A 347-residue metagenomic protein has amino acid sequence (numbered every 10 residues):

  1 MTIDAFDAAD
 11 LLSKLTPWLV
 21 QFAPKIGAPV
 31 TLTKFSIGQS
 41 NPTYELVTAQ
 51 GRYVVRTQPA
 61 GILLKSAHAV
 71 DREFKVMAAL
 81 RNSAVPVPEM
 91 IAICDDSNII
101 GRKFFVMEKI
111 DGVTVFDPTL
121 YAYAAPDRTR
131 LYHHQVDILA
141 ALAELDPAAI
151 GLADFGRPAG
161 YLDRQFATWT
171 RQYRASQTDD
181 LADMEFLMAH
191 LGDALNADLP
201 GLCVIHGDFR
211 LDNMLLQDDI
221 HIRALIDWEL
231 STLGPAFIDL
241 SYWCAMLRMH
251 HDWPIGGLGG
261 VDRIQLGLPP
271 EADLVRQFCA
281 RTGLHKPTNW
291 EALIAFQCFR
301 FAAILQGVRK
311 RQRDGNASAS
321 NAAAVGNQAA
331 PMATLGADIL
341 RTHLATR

Functional and structural regions predicted by a protein language model:
M1-I26: Juxta-kinase regulatory segment immediately upstream of eukaryotic protein kinase catalytic domains
T31-V204, Q217-I220: ATP-binding pocket architecture of kinase catalytic cores
G156-R157, H285-Q297: All-alpha amphipathic helical-bundle segments outside canonical DNA-binding/catalytic cores that form hydrophobic
V204-H206, L211: Catalytic-loop of the protein kinase fold
A224-D227: Pre-DFG segment of protein kinase catalytic domains
I238-T282, Q297-D314: Active-site activation/catalytic loop segments of kinase-like enzymes and analogous catalytic loops in related
K286-P287, E291, A303-R347: Helical subdomain adjoining the active site within ATP-dependent kinase catalytic cores
